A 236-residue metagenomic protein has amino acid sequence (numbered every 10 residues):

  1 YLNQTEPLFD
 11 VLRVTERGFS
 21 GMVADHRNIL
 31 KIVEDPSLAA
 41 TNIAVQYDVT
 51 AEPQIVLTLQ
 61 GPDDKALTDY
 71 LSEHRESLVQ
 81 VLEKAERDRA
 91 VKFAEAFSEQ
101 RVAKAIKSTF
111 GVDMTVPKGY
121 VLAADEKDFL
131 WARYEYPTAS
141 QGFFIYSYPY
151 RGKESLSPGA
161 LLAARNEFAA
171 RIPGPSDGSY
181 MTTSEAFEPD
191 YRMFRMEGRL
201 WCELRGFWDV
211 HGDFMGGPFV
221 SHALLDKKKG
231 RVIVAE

Functional and structural regions predicted by a protein language model:
Y1, P117-G174, D209-H211: Secretory pathway targeting signatures of secreted, lumenal, and periplasmic proteins
Y1, V33-Q100: Solvent-exposed alpha-helical segments and adjacent loops that form catalytic or protein-interaction surfaces
Y1-F19: Acidic, contiguous N-terminal accessory segments
N3-Q4, L8, A94-A123: N-terminal "mature-domain start" segment
V14-A66, I172-G230: Signature of long, low-cysteine stretches enriched in small and polar/charged residues
V81-A85, R171, F207: Structured segments of extracytoplasmic/periplasmic soluble domains in secreted or envelope-associated proteins
M114-T115, E203, I233-A235: Structural recognition of the beta-strand scaffold that forms the well-ordered cores of secreted hydrolase catalytic
